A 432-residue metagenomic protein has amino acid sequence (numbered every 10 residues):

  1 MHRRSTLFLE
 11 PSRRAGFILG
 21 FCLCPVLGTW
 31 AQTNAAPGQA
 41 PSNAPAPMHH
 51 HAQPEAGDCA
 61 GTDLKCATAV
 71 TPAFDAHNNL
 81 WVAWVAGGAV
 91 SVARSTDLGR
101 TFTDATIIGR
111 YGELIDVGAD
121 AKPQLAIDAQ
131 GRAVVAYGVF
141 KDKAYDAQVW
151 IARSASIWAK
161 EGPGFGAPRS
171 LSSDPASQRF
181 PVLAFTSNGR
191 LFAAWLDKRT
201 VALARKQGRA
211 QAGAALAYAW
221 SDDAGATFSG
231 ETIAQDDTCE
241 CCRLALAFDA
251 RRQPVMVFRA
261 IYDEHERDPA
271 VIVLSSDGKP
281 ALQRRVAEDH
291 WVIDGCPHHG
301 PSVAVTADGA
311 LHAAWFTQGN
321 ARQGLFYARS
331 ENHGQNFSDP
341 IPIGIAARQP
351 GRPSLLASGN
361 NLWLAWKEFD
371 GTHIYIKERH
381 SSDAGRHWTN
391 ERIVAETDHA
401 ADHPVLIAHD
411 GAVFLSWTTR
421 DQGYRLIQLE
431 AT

Functional and structural regions predicted by a protein language model:
M1-P11: N-terminal secretory signal peptides that target proteins for export/translocation
H2-R3, A31-N34: N-terminal acidic, proline/glycine-rich, low-complexity intrinsically disordered segments
E10, C22, P37-G38: Intrinsically disordered and other compositionally biased segments
R14-A15, S154: Hydrophobic alpha-helical segments, especially transmembrane helices and their immediate juxtamembrane helical caps
A15-T29: Bacterial N-terminal signal peptides
N34-T432: Extracellular, repeat-based ectodomains that mediate carbohydrate processing or recognition
